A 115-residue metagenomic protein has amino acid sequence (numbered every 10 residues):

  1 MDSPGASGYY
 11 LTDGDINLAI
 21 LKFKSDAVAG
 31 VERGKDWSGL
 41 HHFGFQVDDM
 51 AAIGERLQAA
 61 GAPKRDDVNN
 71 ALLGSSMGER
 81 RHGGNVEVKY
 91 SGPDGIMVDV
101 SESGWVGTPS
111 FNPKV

Functional and structural regions predicted by a protein language model:
M1-K24: Core segments of cupin and vicinal oxygen chelate
Y9-T12, V31-A59, V86-S91: Vicinal oxygen chelate
F23-S25, N69-N70: Generic short beta-strand segments
D26-G30, V106-P109: A short local loop/turn or secondary-structure capping micro-motif enriched for an aromatic residue
G54-V115: Vicinal oxygen chelate
